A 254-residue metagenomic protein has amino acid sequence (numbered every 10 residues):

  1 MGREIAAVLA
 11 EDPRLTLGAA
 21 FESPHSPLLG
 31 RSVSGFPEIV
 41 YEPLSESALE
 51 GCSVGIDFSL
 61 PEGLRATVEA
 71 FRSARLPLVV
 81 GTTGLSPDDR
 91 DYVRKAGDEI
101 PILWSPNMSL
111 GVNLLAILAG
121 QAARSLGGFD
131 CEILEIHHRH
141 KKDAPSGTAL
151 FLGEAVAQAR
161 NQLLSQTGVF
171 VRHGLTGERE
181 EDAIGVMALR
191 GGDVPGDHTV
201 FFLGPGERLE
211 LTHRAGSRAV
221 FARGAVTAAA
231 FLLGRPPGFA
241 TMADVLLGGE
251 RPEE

Functional and structural regions predicted by a protein language model:
G2-L49, G127-E254: C-terminal substrate-binding/catalytic lobe of Rossmann-fold NAD(P)-dependent oxidoreductases
T16, P77, P101-L103, E132: Proline-centered loop/turn at the N-terminus of a beta-strand
G35-V40, A70-L76: P-loop/Walker A phosphate-binding loop and immediately adjacent motor/lid segment at beta-alpha junctions
A48-I56, R72-L78: Short acidic/histidine-rich motifs immediately flanking catalytic phosphotransfer sites in two-component signaling
S59-L60, T83, A188-R190: Short glycine-/small-residue-rich Rossmann-like dinucleotide-binding loops
E62-A74, G81-W104, L110-A122: Rossmann-fold NAD(P)-binding glycine/threonine-rich loop
